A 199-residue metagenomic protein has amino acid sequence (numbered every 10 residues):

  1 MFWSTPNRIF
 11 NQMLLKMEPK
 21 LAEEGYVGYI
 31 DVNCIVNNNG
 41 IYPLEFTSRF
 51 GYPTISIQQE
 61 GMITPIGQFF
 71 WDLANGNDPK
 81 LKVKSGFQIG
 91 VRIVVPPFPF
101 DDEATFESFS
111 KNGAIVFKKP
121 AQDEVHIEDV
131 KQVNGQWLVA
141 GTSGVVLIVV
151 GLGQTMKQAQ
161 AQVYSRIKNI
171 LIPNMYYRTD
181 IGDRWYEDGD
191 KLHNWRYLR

Functional and structural regions predicted by a protein language model:
M1-G40, L44-P53: Internal nucleotide-binding/catalytic subdomain
S4, R8, P53, I57-G61 (+1 more regions): A short glycine-/small-residue-rich loop at the edge of a beta-strand within enzyme catalytic domains
M13-M17, L21, I66, F70 (+1 more regions): Hydrophobic alpha-helical packing residues
G28-C34, N39-F46, I57, F87-V91 (+2 more regions): Structural beta-strand/beta-sheet cores of well-ordered domains, especially the beta-sheet scaffolds that support
I41-Q59, P97-P99, Q132-V133: Glycine-rich phosphate/pyrophosphate-binding beta-alpha loops
E60-I63, M175: Conserved ATP/PPi-binding loop(s) of AMP-dependent carboxylate-activating enzymes
W71-R199: Peripheral (often C-terminal) accessory segments that flank ATP-dependent C-N-forming ligase machineries
